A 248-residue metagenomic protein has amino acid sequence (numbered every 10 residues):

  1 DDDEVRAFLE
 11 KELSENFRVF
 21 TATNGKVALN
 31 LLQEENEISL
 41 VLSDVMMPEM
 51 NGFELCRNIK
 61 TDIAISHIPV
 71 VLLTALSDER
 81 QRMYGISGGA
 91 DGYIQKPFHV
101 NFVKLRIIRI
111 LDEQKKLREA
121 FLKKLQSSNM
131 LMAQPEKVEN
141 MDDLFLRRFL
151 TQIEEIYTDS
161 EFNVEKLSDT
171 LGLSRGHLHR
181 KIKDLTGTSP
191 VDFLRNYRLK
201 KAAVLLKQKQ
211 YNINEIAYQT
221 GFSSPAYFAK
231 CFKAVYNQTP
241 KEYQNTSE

Functional and structural regions predicted by a protein language model:
T21-L40: Acidic, metal-coordinating helix/loop segments flanking the phosphotransfer/catalytic sites of two-component signaling
M47: Receiver (REC) domain active-site loop signature in two-component systems and cognate sites in sensor histidine kinases
F98-I107, E119: C-terminal output helix
V164-F193, A217-T239: Basic/polar phosphate-binding segments, predominantly the helix-turn-helix DNA-binding elements of transcriptional
D184-S223, N245-E248: Terminal helix-turn-helix DNA-binding modules in bacterial transcription factors
